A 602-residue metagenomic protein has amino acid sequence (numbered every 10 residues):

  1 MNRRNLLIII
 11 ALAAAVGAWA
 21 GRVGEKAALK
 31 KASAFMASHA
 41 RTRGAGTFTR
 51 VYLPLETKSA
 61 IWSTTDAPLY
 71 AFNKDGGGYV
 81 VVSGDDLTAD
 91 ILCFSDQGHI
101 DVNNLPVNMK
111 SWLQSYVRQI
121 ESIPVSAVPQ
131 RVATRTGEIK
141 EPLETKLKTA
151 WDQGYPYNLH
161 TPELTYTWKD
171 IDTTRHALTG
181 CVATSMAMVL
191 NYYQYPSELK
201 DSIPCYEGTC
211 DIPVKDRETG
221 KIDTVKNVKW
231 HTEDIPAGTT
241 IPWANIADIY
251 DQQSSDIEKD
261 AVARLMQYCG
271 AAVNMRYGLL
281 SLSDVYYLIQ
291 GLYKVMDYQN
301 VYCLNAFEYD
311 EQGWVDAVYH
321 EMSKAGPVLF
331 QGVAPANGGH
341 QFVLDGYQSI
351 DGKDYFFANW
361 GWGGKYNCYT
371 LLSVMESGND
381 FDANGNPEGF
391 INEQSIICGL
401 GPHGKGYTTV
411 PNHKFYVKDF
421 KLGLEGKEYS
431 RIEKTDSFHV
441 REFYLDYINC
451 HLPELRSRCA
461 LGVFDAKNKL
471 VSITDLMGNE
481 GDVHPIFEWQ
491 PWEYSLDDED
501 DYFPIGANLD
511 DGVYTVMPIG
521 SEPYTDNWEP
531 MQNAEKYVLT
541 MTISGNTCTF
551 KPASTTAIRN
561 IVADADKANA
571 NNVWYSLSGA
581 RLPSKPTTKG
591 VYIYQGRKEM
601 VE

Functional and structural regions predicted by a protein language model:
M1-R3, V591-E602: C-terminal tail/sorting-segment detector
V16, E393-K418, K551-S578: Residue-level detector of functionally pivotal "anchor" positions at catalytic/ligand-binding pockets or at interdomain
G21-I61: Short, non-transmembrane alpha-helical segments in secretory-pathway proteins
G44-A89: Exposed beta-strand-loop-beta-strand "reactive/processing" segments of non-cytosolic proteins
T57-G76, Q290, K294-N359: Active-site-adjacent substructure of cysteine-protease-like catalytic cores
T88-L282: Active-site-adjacent structural segments surrounding the nucleophilic cysteine of cysteine proteases and isopeptidases
G378-D446, K469: Short, compositionally biased P/S/T/A/G/V-rich stretches that sit at domain boundaries
Y524-T555: Short beta-strand elements
